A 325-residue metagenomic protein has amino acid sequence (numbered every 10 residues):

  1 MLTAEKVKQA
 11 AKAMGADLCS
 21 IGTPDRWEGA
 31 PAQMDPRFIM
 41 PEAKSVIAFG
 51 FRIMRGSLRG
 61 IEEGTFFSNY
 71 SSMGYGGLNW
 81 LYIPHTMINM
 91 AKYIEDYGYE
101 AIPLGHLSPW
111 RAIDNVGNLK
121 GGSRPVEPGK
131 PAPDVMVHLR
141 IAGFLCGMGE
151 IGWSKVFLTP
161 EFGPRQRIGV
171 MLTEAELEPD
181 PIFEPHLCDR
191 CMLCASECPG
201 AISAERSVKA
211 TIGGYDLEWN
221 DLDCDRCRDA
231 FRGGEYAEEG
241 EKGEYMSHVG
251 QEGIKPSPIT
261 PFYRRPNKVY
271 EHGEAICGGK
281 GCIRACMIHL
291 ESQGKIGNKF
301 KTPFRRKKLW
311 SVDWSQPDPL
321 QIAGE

Functional and structural regions predicted by a protein language model:
M1-I88: Non-catalytic, usually N-terminal nucleic-acid engagement modules in DNA/RNA processing proteins
M1-M14, A30-Q33, A112, P164 (+4 more regions): N-terminal and secondary-structure boundary signal
D25, I53, L177, A204 (+1 more regions): Flexible, active-site-proximal loop/turn residues at the rims of small-molecule/cofactor binding pockets and catalytic
A30, S72, G76-I288, N298-R306: Catalytic cores of enzyme domains
I39-M40, G122-S123, W310, W314-S315: Short alpha-helix boundary/capping motifs
L58-R59, I102, K295: Short, solvent-exposed secondary-structure capping/transition elements
E291-Q321: C-terminal/domain-terminus segments
